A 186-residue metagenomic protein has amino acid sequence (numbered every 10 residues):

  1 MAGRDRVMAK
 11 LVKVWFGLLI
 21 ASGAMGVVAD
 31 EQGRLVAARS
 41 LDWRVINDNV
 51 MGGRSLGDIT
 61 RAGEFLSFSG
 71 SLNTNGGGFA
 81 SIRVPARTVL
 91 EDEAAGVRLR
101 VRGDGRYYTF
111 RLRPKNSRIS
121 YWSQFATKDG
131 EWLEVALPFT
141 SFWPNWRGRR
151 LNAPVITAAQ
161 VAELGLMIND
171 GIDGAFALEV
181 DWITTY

Functional and structural regions predicted by a protein language model:
D5-W15: Bacterial N-terminal signal peptides that target proteins for export
W15-G23: Bacterial N-terminal signal peptides
M25-Y186: Beta-rich carbohydrate-recognition modules and glycan-binding surfaces
